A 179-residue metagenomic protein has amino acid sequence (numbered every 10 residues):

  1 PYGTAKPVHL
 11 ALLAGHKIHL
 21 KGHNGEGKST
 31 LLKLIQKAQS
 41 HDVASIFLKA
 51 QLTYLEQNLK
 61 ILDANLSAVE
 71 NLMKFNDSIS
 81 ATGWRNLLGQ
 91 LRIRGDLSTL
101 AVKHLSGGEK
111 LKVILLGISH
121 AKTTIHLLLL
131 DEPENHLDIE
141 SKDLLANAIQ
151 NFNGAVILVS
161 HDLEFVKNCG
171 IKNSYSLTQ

Functional and structural regions predicted by a protein language model:
P1-Q179: ABC ATP-binding cassette signature C-motif
